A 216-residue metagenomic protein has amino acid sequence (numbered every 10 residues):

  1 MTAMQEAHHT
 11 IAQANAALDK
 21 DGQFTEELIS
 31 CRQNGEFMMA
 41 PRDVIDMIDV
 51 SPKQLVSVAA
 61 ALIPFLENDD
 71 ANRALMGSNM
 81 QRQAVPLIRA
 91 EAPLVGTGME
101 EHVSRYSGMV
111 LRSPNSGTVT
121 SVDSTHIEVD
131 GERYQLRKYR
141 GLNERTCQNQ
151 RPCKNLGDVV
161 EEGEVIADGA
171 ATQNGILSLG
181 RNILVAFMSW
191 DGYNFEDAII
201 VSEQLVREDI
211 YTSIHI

Functional and structural regions predicted by a protein language model:
M1-R151, N155, E161-I216: Long, charge-dense accessory insertions within large macromolecular proteins
